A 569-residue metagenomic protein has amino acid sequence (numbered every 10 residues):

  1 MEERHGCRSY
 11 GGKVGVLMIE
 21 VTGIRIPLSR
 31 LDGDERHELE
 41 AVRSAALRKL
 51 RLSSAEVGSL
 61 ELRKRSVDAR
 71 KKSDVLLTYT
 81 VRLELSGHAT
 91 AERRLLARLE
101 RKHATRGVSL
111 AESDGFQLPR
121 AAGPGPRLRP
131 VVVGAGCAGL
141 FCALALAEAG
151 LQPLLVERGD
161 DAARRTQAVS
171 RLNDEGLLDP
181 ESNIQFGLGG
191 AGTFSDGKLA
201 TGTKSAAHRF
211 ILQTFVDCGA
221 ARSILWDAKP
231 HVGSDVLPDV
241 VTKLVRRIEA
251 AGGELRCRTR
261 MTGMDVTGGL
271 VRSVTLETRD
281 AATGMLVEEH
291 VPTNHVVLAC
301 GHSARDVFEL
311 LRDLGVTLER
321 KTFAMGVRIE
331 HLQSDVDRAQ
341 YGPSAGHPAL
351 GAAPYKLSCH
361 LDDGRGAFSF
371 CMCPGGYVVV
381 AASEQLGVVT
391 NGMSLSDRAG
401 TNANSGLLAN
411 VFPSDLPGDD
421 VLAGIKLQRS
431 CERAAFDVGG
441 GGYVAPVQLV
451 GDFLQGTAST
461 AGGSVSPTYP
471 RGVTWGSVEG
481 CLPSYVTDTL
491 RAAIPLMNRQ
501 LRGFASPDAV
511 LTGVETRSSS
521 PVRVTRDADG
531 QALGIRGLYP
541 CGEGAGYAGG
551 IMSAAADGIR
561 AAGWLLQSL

Functional and structural regions predicted by a protein language model:
C7-R8: Short, low-complexity intrinsically disordered segments enriched in A/P/G/S/L with frequent Arg, especially at protein
G11: Basic/Trp-rich segment in TM-proximal cytosolic loops or flexible interdomain/linker regions
V14-V75, L83-F194, K198-C218, R222-L569: Residues forming the flavin
T78: Aromatic sugar-binding surface patches on proteins that engage polysaccharides or sugar-phosphate polymers
